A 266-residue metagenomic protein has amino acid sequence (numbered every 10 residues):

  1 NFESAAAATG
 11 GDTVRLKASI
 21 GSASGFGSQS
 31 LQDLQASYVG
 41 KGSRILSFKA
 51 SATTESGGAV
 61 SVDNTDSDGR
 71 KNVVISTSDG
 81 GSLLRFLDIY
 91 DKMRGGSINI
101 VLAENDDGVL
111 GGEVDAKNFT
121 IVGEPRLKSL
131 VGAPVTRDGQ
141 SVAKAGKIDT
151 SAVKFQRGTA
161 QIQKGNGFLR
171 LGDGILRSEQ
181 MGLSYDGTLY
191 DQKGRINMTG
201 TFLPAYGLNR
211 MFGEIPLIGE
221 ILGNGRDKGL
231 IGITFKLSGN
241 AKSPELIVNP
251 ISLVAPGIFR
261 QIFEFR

Functional and structural regions predicted by a protein language model:
N1-L169, M181-R266: Membrane-proximal interfacial segments on either side of biological membranes
L169-L171, I175-L176: Extracellular beta-strand/loop-rich repeat segments of large surface/secreted proteins
